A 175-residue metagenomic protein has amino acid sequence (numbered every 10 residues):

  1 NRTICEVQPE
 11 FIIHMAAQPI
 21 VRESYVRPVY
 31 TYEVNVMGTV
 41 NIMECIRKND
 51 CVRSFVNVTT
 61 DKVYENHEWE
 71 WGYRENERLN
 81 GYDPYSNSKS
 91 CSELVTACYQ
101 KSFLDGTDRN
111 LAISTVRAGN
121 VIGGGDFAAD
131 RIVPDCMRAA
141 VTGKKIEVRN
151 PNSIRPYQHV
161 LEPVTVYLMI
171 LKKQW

Functional and structural regions predicted by a protein language model:
N1-E33: NAD(P)H-binding glycine-rich loop region in Rossmannoid oxidoreductase-like domains and their noncatalytic homologs
R2-V7, C45, A139, V166: CheY-like receiver
I12-Q18, F55-T60, V116-A118: SDR active-site strand-loop-helix element
V26-N41, K48, R53-S54, V63-V121 (+1 more regions): Catalytic helix-loop patch of NAD(P)-dependent Rossmann-fold dehydrogenases
R27, C45, N49, S102 (+2 more regions): Generic structural signal for alpha-helix termini and adjacent loop/cap motifs
V34, G123-D130, N152-T165: Substrate-binding strand-loop-helix patch in Rossmann-like NAD(P)-dependent oxidoreductase/epimerase domains
V36-E44, L161-V164, L168: Conserved active-site region of classical short-chain dehydrogenase/reductase
P134-I146, Y157-W175: Alpha-helical substrate-binding/gating segment
